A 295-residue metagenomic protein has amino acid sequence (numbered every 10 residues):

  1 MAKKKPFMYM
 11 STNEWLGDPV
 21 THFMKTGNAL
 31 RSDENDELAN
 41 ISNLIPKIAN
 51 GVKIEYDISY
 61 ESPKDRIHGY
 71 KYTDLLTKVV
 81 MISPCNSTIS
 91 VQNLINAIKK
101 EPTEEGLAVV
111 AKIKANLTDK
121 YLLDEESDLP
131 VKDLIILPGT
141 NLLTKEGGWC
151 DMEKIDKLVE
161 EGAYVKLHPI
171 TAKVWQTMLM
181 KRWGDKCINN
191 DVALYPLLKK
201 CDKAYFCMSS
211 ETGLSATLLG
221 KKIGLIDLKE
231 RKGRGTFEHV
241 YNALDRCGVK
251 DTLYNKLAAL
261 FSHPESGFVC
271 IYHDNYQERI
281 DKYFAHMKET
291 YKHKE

Functional and structural regions predicted by a protein language model:
M1-V52, N141-L143, G148, K282-E295: N-terminal pre-catalytic "stem/leader" segment of glycosyltransferase-like enzymes
P6-E14, I136, E153-N190: Catalytic donor nucleotide-activated moiety binding site of glycosyltransferases and closely related
Y9-E14, Y56-Y60, K132-L142, L167-P169 (+1 more regions): Short loop/turn segments at strand-loop or loop-helix junctions that form parts of catalytic or ligand-binding pockets
W15-V20, E61-P63, L143-K145, T171-M178 (+1 more regions): Short, charged/polar "capping" segments at the starts of alpha-helices and the immediately preceding loops
D65-L76: Phosphate/adenylate-binding glycine loop and adjacent helical scaffold
K78-E125, G233-E295: Leloir-type glycosyltransferase catalytic cores
Y121-V131, G184-C187, D191, K229-R231: Catalytic phosphate/metal-binding cores of nucleic-acid and nucleotide-processing enzymes, i.e., regions that mediate
V192-H239: A donor-sugar binding/catalytic signature common to diverse glycosyltransferases and related nucleotide-sugar
